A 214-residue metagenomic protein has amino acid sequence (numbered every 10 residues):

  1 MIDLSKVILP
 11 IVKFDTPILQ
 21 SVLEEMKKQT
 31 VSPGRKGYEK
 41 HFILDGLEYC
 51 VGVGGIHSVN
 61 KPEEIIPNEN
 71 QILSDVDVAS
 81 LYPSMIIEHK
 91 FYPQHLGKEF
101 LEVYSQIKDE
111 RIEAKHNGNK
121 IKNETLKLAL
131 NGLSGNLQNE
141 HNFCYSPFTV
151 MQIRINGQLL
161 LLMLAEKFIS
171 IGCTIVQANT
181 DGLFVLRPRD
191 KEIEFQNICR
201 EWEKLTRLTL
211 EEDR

Functional and structural regions predicted by a protein language model:
M1-R214: Conserved acidic
